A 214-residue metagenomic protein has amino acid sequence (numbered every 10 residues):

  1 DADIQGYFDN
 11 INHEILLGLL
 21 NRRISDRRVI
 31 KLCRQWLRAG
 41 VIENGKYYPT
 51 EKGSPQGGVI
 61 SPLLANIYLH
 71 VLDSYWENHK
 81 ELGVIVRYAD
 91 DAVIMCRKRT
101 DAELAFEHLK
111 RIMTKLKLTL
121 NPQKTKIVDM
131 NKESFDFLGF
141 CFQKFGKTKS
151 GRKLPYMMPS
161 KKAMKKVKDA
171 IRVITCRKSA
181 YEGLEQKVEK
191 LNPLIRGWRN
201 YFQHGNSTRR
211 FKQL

Functional and structural regions predicted by a protein language model:
D1-L214: Non-catalytic terminal/accessory segments
